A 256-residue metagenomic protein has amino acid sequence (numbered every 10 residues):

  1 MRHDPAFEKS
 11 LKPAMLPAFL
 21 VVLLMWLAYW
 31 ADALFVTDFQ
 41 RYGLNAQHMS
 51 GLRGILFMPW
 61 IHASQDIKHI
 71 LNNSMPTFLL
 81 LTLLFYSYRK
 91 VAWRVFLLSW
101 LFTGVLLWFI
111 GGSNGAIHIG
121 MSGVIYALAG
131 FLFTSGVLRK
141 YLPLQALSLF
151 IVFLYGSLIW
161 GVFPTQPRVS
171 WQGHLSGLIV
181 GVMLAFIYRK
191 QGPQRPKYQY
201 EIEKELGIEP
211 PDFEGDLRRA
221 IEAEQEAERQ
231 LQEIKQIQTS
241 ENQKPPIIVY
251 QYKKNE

Functional and structural regions predicted by a protein language model:
M1-L11, G161-E256: C-terminal transmembrane module of polytopic alpha-helical membrane proteins
L11-L97, L101-G104, W108-H118: N-terminal TM1-TM2 helical hairpin plus the immediately adjacent luminal interfacial "cap"
M25, L56, H69, G123 (+2 more regions): Divalent metal-coordination and catalytic microenvironments
W30-V36, S157-P164: C-terminal ends of transmembrane alpha-helices and the immediately adjacent extracellular/lumenal or cytosolic loop
D66, W108-I119, G136-R139, G161-V169: Membrane-interface helix caps and helix-loop-helix hairpins in membrane proteins
L71-Y88, A127-V137, I179-Q191: Membrane-interfacial alpha-helical segments at the cytosolic side of multi-pass membrane proteins
L98-L101, Q145-Y155: Central hydrophobic cores of alpha-helical transmembrane segments in multi-pass integral membrane proteins
N114-L132, G173: Membrane-interface micro-motifs in multi-pass membrane enzymes
